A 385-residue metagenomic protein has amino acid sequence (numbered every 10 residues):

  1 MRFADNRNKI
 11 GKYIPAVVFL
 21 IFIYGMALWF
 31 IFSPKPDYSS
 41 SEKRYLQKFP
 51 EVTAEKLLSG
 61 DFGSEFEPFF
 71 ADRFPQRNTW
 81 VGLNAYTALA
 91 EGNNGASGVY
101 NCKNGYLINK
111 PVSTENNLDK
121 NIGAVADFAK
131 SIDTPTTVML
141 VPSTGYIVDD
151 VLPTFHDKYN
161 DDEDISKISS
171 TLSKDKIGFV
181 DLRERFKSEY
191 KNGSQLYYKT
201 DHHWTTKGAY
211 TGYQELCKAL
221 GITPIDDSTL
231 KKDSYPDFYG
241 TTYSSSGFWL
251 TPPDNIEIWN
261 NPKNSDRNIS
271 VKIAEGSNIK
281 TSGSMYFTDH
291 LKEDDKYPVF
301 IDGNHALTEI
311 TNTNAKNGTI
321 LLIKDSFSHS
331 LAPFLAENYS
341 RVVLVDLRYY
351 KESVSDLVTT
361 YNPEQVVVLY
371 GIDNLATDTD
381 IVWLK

Functional and structural regions predicted by a protein language model:
M1-K385: Extracellular glycan-modifying ectodomains
